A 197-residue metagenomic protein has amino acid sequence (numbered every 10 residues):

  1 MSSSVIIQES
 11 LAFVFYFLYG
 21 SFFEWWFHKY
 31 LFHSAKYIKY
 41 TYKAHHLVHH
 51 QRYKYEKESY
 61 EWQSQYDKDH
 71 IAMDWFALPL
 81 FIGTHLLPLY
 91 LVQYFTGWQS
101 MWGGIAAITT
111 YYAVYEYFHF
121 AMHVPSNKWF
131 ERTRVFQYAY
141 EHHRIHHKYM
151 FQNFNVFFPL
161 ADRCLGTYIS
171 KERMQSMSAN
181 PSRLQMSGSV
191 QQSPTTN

Functional and structural regions predicted by a protein language model:
M1-S10: Feature marks short, highly hydrophobic, charge-poor N-terminal signal-anchor/signal peptide-like helices that anchor
S10-F13, K29: N-terminal, intrinsically disordered, low-complexity segments that immediately precede the first transmembrane helix
Y16-F17: Alpha-helical transmembrane cores and adjacent cytosolic helix/loop segments of polytopic membrane transporters
G20-L184: Membrane-embedded catalytic scaffold of the fatty acid hydroxylase/desaturase
M186-N197: A membrane-cytosol interface segment of integral membrane proteins
